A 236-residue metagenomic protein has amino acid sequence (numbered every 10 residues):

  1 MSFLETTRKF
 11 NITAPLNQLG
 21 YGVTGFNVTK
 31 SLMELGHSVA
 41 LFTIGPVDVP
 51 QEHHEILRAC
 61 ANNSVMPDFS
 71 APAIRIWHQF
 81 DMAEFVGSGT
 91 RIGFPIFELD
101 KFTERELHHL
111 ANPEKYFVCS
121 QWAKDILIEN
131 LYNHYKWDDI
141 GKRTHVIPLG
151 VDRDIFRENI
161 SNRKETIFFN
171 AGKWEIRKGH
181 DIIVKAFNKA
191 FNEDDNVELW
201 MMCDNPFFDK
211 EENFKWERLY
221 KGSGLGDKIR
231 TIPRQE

Functional and structural regions predicted by a protein language model:
M1-P46: N-terminal subdomain of nucleotide-sugar transferases
K9-N11, G45-N130: Extended catalytic core of nucleotide-activated donor transferases of GT-like folds
F10, S161-K178, V184-F187, L199-M201: Conserved donor-binding/catalytic core segment of Leloir-type glycosyltransferases
P15-L16, A171-E175, N205-F207, Q235: Short donor-sugar binding/catalytic loops of nucleotide-sugar-dependent glycosyltransferases, especially enzymes
Q18, E175-G179, E193-D194: A short, basic/aromatic alpha-helical/loop segment that forms part of the nucleotidyl-sugar donor-binding site
E104-R105, K142-T166: Acidic anion/phosphate-binding donor-loop and adjacent secondary structure in glycosyltransferase catalytic cores
N112, K124-V151: Helix-loop-beta element that forms the nucleotide-linked donor phosphate-binding surface in glycosyltransferases
E212-E236: Nucleotide-activated donor-binding/catalytic signature segment of Leloir-type glycosyltransferases, i.e., the conserved
